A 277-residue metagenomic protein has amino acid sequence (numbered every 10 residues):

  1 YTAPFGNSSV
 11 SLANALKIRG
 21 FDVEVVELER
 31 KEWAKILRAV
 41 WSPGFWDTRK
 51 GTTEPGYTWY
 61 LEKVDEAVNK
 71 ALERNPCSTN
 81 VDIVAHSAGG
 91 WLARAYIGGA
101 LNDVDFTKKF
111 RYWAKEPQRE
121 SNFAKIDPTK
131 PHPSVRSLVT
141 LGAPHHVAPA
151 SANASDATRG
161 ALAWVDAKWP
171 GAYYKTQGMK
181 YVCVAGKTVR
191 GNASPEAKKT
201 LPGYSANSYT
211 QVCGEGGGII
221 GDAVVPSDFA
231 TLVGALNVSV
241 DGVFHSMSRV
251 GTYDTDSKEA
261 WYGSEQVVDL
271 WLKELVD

Functional and structural regions predicted by a protein language model:
Y1-V81: Active-site catalytic motif of lipid deacylating hydrolases and related acyltransferases
P4-F5, E32-I36, G90-R94, H146-A150 (+3 more regions): Short catalytic/ligand-binding loop motif for oxyanion handling, primarily in non-cytosolic enzymes, centered on
G6-V10, N14, T58, E62 (+5 more regions): A structural signal for well-ordered alpha-helical segments within the folded catalytic domains of diverse enzymes
A15-K17, P128-P131, A172-K175, S227-L232: Short, conserved catalytic or adaptor-binding loops enriched in Gly and charged residues
E29, W33-K50, E54, A150-P170 (+1 more regions): Alpha-helical membrane-targeting segments
E29-K31, P144, K187, V243: Short, solvent-exposed coil/turn elements at secondary-structure transition points
W46, T52-E54, T58-M179, K187: Serine-dependent carboxylesterase/thioesterase catalytic core of lipase-like alpha/beta-hydrolase/SGNH enzymes
T176-D277: C-terminal catalytic-base region of ester-bond hydrolases, centering on the histidine of the charge-relay
